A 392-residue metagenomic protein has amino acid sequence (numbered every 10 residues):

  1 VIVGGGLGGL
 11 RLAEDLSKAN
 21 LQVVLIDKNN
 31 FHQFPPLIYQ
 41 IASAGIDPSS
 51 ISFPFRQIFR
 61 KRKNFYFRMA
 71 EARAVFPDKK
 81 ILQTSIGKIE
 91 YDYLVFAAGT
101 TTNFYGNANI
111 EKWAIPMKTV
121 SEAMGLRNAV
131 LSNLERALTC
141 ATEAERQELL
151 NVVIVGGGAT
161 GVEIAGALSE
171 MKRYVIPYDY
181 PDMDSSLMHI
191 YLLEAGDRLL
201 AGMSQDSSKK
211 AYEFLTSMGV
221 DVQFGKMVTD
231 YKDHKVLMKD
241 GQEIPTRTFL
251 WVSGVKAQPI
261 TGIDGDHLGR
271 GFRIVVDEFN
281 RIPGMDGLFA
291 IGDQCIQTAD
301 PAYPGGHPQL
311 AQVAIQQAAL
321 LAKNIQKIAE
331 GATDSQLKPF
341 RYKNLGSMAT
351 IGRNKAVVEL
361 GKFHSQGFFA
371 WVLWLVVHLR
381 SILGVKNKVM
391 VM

Functional and structural regions predicted by a protein language model:
V1, F65-V153, L250: FAD-binding core/adjacent interface of flavoenzyme oxidoreductases
V1-R68, R73, A159-G202, L250: Beta1-alpha1 glycine-rich phosphate/pyrophosphate-binding loop at the start of Rossmann-like nucleotide-binding domains
G8, G99-T102, A165, V255-A257: Short glycine-rich anion-binding loops that position phosphate/pyrophosphate groups of nucleotides and phosphorylated
K63-F76, S169-E278, I282-G284: A Rossmann-like FAD-binding core segment of flavoenzymes
K112-T142, H234-L237, E243-Q316: FAD-site-proximal beta/loop scaffold in flavoenzymes
R146-M203, K210, D221-Q223, P308-P339 (+1 more regions): Rossmann-like dinucleotide-binding core of oxidoreductases
A322-M392: C-terminal, flexible cofactor-proximal segment of oxidoreductases
